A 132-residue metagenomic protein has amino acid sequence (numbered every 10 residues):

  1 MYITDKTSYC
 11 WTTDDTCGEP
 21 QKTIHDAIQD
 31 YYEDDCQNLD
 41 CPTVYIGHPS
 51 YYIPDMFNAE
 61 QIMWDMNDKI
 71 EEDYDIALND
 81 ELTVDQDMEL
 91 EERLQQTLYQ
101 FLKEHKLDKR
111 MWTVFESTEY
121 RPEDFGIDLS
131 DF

Functional and structural regions predicted by a protein language model:
M1-C17: Short aromatic-glycine-(Arg/Gly/Cys) micro-motifs in beta-strand/loop hairpins
M1-Y2, Q21, E91, L102: Alpha-helical interaction segments
T12-D26, E81-T83: A short, exposed loop/beta-hairpin motif centered on an aromatic-Gly-Thr core
K22-C41: A short, charged, amphipathic alpha-helix used as a generic interaction element across diverse proteins
Q37-F132: Short, mixed-charge low-complexity intrinsically disordered segments
